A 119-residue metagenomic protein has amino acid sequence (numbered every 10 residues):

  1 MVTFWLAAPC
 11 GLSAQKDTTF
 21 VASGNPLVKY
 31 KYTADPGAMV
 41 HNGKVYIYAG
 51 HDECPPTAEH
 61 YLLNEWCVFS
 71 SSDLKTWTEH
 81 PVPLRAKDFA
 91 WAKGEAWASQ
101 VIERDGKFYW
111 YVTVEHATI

Functional and structural regions predicted by a protein language model:
M1-T18: Bacterial Sec-dependent N-terminal signal peptides
A14-I119: Carbohydrate-active catalytic/glycan-binding domains of CAZyme proteins, especially the secreted or lumenal ectodomains
